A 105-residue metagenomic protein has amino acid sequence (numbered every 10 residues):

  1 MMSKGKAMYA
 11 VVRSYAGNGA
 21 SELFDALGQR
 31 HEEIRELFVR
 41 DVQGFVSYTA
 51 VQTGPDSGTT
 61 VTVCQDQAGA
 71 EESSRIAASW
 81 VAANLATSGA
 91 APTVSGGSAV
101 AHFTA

Functional and structural regions predicted by a protein language model:
M1-T59, Q65-S79, L85-A105: Short S/T/G/P-rich N-terminal loop/turn motif that feeds into the first structured element of a domain
